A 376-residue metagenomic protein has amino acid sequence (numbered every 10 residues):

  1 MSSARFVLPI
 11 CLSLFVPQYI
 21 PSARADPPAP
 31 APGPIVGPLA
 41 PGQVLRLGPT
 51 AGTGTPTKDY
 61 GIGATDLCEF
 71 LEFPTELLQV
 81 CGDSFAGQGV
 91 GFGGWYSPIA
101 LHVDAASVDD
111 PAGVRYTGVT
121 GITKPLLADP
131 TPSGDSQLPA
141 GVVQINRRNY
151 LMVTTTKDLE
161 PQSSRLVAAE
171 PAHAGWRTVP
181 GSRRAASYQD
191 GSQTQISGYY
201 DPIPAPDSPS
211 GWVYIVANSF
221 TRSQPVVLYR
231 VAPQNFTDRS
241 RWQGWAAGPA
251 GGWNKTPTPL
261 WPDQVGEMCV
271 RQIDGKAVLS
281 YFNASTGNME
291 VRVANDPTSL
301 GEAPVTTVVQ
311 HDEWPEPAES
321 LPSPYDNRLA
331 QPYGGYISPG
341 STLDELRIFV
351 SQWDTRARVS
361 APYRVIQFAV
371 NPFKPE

Functional and structural regions predicted by a protein language model:
M1-D26: Secretory targeting and sorting signals
P27-Y60, E72-S133, Q144-D190, S208-V265 (+3 more regions): Beta-rich carbohydrate-recognition and catalytic domains
D66-E69, K124-V143, S192-I203, G266-C269 (+1 more regions): Beta-propeller and closely related beta-sheet repeat lectin domains
E302, Q331-P332: Catalytic cores of extracellular degradative/oxidative enzymes
E345-R347: Substrate-binding cleft of secreted/luminal carbohydrate-active enzymes
